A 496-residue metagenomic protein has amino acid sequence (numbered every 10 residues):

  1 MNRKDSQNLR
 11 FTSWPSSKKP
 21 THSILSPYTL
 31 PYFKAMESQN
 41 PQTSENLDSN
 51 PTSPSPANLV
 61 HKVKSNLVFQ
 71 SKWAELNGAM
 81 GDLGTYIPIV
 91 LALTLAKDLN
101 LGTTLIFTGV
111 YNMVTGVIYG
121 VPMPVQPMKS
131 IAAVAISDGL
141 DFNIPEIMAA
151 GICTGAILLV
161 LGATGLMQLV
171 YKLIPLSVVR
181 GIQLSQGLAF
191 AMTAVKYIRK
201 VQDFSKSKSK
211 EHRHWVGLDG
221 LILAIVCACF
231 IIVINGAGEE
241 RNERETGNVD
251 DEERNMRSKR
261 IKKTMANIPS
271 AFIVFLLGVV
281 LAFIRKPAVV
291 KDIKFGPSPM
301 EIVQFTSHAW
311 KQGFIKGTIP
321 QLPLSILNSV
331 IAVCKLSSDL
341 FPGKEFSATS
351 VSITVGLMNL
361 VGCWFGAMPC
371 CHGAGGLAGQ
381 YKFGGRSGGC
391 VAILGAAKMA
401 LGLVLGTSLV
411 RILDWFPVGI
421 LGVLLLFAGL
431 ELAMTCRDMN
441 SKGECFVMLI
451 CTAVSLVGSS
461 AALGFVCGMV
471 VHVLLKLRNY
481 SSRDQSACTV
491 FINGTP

Functional and structural regions predicted by a protein language model:
N2-W73, K208-E211, E239-K263, V290-Q304 (+1 more regions): Intrinsically disordered, low-complexity non-transmembrane regions of multi-pass membrane transporters
W14, E37-G120: N-terminal signal-anchor module of multipass membrane proteins
V60-W73, A92-V114, G317-G388: Membrane-embedded helical hairpins/re-entrant loop segments and their flanking transmembrane helices within multi-pass
K72-N77, G81-G84, H214-A228, S270 (+3 more regions): Hydrophobic, membrane-embedded alpha-helices of multi-pass small-molecule transporters
N77-G78, M113-M123, I319-L324, L357-A367 (+3 more regions): Transmembrane alpha-helix interface/packing and boundary motifs in multi-pass membrane proteins, characterized by
G84-I89, M123-A132, V330-A332, A367-G376 (+1 more regions): Transmembrane helix boundary and interhelical junction motifs in multipass membrane proteins
D98-G116, I131, A135-V160: Extracellular loop-to-transmembrane helix junctions
G139-V289, I393-P496: Membrane-embedded alpha-helical modules
